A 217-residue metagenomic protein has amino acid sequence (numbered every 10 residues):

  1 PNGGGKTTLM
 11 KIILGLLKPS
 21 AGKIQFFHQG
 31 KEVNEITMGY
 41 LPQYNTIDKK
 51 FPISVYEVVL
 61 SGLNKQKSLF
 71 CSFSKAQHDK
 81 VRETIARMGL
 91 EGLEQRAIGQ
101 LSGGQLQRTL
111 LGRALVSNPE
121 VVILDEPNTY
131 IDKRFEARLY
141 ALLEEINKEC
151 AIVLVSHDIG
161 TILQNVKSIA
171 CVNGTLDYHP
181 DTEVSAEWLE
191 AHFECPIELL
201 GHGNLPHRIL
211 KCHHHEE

Functional and structural regions predicted by a protein language model:
L14: Helix-to-loop junction immediately C-terminal to a conserved catalytic motif
G22-M38: Conserved ABC transporter NBD signature motif
K75-L93: Conserved ABC ATPase "signature" region
A97-L101, Q105: Conserved ABC ATPase signature
V122-E126: Catalytic Walker B motif of ABC-type/P-loop ATPase nucleotide-binding domains
K167-T182, L200: H-loop (His-switch) and adjacent beta-strand-loop-beta switch element of ABC-type ATPase nucleotide-binding domains
E183-E217: ABC ATPase nucleotide-binding domains
